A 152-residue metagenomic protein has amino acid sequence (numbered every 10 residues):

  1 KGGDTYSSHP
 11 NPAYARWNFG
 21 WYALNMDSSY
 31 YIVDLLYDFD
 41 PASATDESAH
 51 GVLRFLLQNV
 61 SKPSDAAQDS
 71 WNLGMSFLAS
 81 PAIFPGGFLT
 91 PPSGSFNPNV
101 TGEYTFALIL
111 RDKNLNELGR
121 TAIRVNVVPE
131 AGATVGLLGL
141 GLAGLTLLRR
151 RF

Functional and structural regions predicted by a protein language model:
K1-V127: Mature extracellular "passenger" or substrate-interacting domains of secreted, surface-exposed proteins
E130-L148: A short, hydrophobic C-terminal helix/tail in secreted or cell-surface proteins
R150-F152: Short, charged juxtamembrane terminal tails flanking transmembrane helices
